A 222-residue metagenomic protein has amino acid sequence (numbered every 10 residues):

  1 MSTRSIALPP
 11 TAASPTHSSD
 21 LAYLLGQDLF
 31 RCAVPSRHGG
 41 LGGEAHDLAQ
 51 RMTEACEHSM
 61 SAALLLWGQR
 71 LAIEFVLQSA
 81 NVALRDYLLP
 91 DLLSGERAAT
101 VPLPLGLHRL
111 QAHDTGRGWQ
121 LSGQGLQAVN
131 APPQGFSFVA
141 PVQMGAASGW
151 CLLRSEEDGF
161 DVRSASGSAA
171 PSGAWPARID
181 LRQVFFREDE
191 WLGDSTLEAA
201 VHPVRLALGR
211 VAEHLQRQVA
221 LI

Functional and structural regions predicted by a protein language model:
M1-P10: Generic N-terminal amphipathic, Lys/Arg-enriched alpha-helix
T16-Q134: Glycine-rich flavin
S79, Y87, Q111-H113, A147-S168: Surface-exposed flexible segments
S79-N81, G116, V142-G145, S155-D158 (+1 more regions): Short loop segments at secondary-structure junctions
R97, P133-G135, A147, G173-D180: A generic structural signal for well-ordered coil/turn residues at beta-strand boundaries that shape enzyme active-site
Q124-R163: A short core secondary-structure module
S166-I222: Glycine-rich beta->alpha junctions and the first turn(s) of the following alpha-helix
